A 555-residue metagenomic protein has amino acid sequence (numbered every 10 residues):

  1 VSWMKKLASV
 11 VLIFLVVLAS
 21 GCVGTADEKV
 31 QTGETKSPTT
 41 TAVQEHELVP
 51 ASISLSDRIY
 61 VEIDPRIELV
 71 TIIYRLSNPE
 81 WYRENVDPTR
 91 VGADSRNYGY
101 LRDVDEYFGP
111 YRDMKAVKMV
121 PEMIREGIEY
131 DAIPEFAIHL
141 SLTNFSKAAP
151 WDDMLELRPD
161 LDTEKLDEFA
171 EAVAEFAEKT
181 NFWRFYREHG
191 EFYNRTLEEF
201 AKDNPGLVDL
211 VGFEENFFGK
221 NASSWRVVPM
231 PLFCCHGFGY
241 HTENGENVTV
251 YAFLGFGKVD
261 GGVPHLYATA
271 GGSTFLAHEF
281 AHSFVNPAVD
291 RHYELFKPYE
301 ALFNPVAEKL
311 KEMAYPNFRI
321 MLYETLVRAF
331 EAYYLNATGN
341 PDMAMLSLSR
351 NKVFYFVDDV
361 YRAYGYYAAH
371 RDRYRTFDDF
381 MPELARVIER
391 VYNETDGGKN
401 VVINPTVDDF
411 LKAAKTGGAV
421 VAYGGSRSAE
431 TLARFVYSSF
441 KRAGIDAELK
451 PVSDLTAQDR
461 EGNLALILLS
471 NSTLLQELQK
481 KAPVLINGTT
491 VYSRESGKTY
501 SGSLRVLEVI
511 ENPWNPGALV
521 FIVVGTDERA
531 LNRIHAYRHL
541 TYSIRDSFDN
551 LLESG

Functional and structural regions predicted by a protein language model:
V1-A42: Secretory targeting signatures
K36-E84, S141-F145, P159, T338-G555: Solvent-exposed alpha-helical segments and adjacent loops that form catalytic or protein-interaction surfaces
L48-Y130, V306-Y367: Metalloprotease/metallohydrolase-associated module, dominated by Zn2+-dependent proteases
P110-L207: Long, mid-chain structured domain cores
L155-L157, F238-A270: Active-site scaffold of zinc-dependent metalloenzymes
G190-V248, K450-L455, D459-S472: Auxiliary, metal-adjacent structural segments of Zn-dependent hydrolase domains
A270-R291: Active-site recognition of the HExxH zinc-binding catalytic motif
P287-Y315: Post-HEXXH active-site segment of zinc metalloproteases
